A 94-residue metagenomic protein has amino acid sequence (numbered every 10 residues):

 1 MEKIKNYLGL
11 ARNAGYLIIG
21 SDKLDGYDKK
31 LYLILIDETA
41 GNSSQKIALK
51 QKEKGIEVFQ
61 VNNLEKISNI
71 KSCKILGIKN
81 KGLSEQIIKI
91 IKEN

Functional and structural regions predicted by a protein language model:
M1, L8, E57-V61: Membrane-targeting and insertion segments and their boundary/processing signals
M1-E2, N94: Short, low-complexity, intrinsically disordered N-terminal peptides in bacterial proteins
K3, N42-S43, G82: Charged, alpha-helix-enriched surfaces in structured cytosolic catalytic cores of large nucleotide-utilizing machines
K3-L33: N-terminal first-folded block
Y16, Y32-L33, I56-F59, K74-I75: Structural motif
I18-G26, S43-I67, I91-E93: Positively charged, polar, low-complexity stretches
I36-T39, K79: Structural motif
L64-N94: C-terminal structural segments of small proteins and small subunits
